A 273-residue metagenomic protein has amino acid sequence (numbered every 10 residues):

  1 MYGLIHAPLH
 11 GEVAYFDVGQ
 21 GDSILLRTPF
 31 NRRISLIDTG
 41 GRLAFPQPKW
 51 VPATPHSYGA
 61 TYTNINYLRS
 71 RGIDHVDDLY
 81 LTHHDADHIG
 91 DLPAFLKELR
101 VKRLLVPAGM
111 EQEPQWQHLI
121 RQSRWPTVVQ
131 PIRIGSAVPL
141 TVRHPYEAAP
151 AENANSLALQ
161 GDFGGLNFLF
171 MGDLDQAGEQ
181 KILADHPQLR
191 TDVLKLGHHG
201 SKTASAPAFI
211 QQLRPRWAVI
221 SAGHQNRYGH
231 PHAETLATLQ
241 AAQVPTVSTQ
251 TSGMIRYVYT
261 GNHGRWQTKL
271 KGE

Functional and structural regions predicted by a protein language model:
M1-E273: Non-globular, low-confidence helical/coil segments that flank catalytic cores
